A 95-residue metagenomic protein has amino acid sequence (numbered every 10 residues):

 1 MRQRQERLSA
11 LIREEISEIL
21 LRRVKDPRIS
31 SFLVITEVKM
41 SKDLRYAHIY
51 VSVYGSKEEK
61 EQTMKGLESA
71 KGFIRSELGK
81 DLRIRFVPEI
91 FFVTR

Functional and structural regions predicted by a protein language model:
M1-Y46, S52-R95: Charge-rich, low-complexity N-terminal segments
